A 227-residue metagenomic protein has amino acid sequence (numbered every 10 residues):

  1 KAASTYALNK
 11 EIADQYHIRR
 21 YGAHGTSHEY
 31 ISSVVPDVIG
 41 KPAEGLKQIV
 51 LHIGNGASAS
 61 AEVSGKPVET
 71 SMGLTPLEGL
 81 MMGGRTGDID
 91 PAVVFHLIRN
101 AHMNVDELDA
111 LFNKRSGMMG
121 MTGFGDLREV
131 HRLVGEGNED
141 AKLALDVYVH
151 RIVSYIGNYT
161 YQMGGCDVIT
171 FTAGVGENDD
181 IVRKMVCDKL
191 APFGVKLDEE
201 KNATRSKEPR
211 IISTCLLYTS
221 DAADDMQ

Functional and structural regions predicted by a protein language model:
A2-L97: Glycine-rich phosphate-binding loop of actin/hexokinase-like ATP-binding domains
I31-V34, L143-G164: Phosphate/ATP-binding catalytic cores across multiple sugar-kinase/actin-like superfamilies, primarily ASKHA
N100-A144: A mobile "lid/hinge" subdomain adjacent to the ATP/sugar-phosphate binding pocket shared across diverse ATP-dependent
D167-K189: Glycine-rich phosphate-binding loops at beta-strand->alpha-helix junctions
G194-L216: Short mixed-charge
Y218-A223: Conserved small/polar residues in nucleotide/adenosyl-binding loops
